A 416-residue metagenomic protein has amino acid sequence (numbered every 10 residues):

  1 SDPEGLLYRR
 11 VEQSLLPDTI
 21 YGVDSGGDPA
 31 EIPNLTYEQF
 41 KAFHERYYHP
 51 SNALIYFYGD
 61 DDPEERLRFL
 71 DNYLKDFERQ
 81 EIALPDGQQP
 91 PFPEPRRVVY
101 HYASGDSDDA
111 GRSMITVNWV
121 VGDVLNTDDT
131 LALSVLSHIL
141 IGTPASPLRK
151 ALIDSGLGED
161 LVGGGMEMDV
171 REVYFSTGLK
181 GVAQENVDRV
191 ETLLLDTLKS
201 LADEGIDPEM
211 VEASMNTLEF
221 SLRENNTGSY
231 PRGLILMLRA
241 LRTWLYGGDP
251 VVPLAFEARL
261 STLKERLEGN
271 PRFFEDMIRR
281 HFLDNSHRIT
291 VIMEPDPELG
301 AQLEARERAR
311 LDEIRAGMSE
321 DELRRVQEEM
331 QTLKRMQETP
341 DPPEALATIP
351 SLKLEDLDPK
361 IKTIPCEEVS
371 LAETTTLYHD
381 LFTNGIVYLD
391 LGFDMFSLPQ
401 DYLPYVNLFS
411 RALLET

Functional and structural regions predicted by a protein language model:
S1-N52, D76-T127, H138-T192, D207-L238 (+2 more regions): Non-catalytic beta-strand/loop surface segments
P63-R68, T127-D128, Q184-R189, A301-Q302: Short, conserved charged micro-motifs
R66-Y73, A83: Toprim catalytic domain recognition across nucleic-acid enzymes
L70-F77, L133, R306-R310: Short secondary-structure boundary/capping segments
Y73-E81, L195-G205, T416: A common structural junction motif
V187-V211, G248-M330: Ordered core of a single globular domain
